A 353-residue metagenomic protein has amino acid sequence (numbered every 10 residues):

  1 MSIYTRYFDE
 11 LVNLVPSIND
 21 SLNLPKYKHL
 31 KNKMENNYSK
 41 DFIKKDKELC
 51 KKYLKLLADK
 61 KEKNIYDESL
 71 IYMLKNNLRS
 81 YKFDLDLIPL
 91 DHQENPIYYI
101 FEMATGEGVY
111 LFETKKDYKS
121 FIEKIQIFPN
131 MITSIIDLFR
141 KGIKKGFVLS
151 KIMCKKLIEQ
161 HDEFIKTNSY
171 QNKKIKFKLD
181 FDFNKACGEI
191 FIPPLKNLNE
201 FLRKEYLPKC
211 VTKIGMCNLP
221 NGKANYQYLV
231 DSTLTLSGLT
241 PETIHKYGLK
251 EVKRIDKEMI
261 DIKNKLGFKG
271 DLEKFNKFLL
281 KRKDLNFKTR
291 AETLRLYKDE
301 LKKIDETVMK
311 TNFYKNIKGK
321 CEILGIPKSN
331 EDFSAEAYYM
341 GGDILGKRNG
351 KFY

Functional and structural regions predicted by a protein language model:
M1-Y353: N-terminal maturation segment of proteins
